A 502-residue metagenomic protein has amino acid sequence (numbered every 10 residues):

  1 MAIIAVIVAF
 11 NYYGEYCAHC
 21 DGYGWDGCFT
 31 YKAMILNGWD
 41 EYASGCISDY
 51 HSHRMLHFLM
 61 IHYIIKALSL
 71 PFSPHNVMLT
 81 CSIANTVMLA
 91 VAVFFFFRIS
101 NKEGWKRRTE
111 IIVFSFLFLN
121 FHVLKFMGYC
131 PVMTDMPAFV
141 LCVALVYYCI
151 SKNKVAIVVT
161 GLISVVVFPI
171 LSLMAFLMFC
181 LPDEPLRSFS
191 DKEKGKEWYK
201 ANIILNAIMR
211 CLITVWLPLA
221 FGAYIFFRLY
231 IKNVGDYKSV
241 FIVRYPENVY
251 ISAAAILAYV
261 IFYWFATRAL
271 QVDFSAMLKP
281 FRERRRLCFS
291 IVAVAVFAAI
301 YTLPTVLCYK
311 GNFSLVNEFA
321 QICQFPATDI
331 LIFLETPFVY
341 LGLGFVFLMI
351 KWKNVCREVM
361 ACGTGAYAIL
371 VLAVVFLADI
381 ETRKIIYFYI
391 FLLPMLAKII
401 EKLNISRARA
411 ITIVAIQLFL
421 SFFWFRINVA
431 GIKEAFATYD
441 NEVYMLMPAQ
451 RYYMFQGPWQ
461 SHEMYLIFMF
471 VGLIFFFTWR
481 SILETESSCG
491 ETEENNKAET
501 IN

Functional and structural regions predicted by a protein language model:
M1-G24, F221-L229, A293-T305, Q417-W424: Transmembrane signal-anchor helices characteristic of membrane glycosylation enzymes that use polyprenol
K32-M34, I47-S73: Short hydrophobic/aromatic helix or loop-helix immediately within or flanking a transmembrane segment in polytopic
M55, L59, P74, M78-L89 (+3 more regions): Aromatic- and kink-enriched transmembrane "portal" helix at the membrane-lumen/periplasm boundary that abuts
I83-G104: Transmembrane-helix motifs of polytopic, lipid-linked glycan transferases
P137, C142-A156, F189: Membrane-interface transmembrane helices that cradle and orient dolichyl/undecaprenyl
E193-I208, S275-C288, F345-A366: Membrane-interface helix-loop-helix junctions at transmembrane boundaries of multi-pass membrane enzymes, predominantly
F221-I261, I413-N502: Transmembrane helical bundles and short interhelical boundary loops of multi-pass, membrane-embedded
Y259-K279, F333-V359, L392-P394, G472-E486: Hydrophobic, aromatic-rich transmembrane alpha-helices and their immediate juxtamembrane boundary segments
